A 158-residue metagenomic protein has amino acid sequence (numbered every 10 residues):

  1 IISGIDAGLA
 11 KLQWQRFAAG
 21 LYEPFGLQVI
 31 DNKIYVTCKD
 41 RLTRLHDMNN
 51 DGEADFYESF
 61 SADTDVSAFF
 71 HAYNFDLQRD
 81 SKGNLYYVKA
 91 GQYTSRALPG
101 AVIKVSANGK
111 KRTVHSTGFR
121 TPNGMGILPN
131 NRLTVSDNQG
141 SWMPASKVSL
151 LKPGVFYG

Functional and structural regions predicted by a protein language model:
I1-G158: Beta-propeller domains with acidic blade repeats across secreted/periplasmic ectodomains and cytosolic WD/CNH propellers
